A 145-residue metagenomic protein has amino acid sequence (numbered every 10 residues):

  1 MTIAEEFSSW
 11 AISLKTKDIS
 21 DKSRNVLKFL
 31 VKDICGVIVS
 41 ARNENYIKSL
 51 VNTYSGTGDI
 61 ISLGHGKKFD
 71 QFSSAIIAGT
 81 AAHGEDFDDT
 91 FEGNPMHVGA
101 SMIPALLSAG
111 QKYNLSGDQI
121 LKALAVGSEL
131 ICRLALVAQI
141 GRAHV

Functional and structural regions predicted by a protein language model:
M1-R142: N-terminal core-entry segment
